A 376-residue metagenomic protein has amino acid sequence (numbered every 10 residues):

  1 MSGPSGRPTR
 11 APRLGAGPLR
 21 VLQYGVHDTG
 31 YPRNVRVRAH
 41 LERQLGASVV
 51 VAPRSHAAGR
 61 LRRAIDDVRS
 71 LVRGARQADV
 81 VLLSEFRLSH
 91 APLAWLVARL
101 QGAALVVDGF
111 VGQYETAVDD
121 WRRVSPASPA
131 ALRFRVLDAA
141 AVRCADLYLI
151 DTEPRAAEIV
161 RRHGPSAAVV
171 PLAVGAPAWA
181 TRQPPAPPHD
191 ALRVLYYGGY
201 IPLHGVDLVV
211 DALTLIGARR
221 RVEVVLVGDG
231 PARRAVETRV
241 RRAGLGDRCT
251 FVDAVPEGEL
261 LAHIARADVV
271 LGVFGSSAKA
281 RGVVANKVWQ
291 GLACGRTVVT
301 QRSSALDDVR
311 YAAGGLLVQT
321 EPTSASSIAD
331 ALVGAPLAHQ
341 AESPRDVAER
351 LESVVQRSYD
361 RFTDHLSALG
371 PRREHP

Functional and structural regions predicted by a protein language model:
L22-Q23, A186-L213, V225: Conserved donor-binding/catalytic core segment of Leloir-type glycosyltransferases
P32, R36, Y200-L215, P231-R234: A conserved mid-protein helix/loop that constitutes part of the nucleotide-sugar donor-binding site
R36, P184, P322-T323, P336-G370: A charged, aromatic-enriched C-terminal amphipathic alpha-helix characteristic of glycosyltransferases across folds
I65-V72, L96-L100, V107, S128-Y148: Membrane-proximal helix-turn-helix segments that form the acceptor-binding/catalytic region of lipid-linked
E115, H204, G258-H263, G272-L292 (+1 more regions): Nucleotide-sugar-dependent
R135-R182, H189, C249-V252: Donor nucleotide-sugar binding/catalytic pocket of nucleotide-sugar-dependent glycosyltransferases
R234-L261: Nucleotide-activated donor-binding/catalytic signature segment of Leloir-type glycosyltransferases, i.e., the conserved
D307-G334: Change "using UDP/GDP/dTDP sugars" to "using nucleotide sugars
